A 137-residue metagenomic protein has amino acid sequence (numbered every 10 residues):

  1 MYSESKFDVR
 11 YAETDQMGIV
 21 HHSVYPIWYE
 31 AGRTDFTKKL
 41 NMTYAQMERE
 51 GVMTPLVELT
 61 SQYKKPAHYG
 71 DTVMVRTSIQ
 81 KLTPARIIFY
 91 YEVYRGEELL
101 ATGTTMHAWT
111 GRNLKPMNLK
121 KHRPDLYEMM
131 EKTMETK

Functional and structural regions predicted by a protein language model:
M1-M74, Q80-K137: Terminal targeting signals and extreme-terminal segments of soluble enzymes
